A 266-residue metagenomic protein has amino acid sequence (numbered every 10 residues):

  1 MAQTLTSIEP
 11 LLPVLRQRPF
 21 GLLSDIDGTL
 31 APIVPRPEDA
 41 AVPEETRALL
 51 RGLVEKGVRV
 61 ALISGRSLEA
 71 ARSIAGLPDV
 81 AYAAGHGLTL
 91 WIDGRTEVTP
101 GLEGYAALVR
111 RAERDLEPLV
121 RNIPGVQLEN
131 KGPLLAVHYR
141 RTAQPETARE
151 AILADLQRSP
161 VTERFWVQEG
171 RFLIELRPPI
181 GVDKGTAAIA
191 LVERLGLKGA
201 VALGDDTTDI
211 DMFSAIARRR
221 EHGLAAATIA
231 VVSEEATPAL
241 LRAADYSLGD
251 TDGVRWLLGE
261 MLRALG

Functional and structural regions predicted by a protein language model:
M1-I26, L30-V34, E38, E45 (+1 more regions): Non-catalytic pre-domain segments flanking phosphatase-related domains
Q3-L5, Q17, P178, G185-G266: Mg2+-dependent phosphoryl-transfer enzymes with acidic/Ser/Thr/Gly-rich catalytic loops
F20-L22, V80, A200: The start of beta-strands in P-loop NTPase/AAA+ ATPase cores
A31-A40, R171-P179: Glycine-rich phosphate-binding "P-loop"
A41-K131: Active-site phosphate-binding/coordination module
V54-E55, V161, H222, L241: Anion (oxyanion) recognition and catalysis
G76-L90, R158-S159, L240-R255: Structural recognition of alpha->loop->beta junctions
D115, I123, E129-A215, L224: Conserved acidic, metal-coordinating active-site core of Asp-based, Mg2+-dependent phosphoryl-transfer enzymes
